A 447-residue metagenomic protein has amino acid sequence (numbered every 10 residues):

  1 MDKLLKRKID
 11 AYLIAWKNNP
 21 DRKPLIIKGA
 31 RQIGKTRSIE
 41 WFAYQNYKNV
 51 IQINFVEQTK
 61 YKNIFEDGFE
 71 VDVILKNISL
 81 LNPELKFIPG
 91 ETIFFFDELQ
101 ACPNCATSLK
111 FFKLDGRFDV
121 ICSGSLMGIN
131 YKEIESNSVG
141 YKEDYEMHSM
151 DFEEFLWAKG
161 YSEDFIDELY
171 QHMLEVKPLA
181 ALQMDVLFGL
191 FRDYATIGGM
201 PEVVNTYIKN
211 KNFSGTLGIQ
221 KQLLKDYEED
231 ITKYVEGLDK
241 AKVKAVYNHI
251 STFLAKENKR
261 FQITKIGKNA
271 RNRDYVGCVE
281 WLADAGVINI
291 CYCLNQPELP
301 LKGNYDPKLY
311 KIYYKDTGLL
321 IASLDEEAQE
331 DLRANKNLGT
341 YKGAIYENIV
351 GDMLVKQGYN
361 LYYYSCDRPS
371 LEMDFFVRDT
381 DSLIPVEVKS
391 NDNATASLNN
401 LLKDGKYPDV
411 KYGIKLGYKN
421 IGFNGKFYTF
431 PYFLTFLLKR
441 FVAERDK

Functional and structural regions predicted by a protein language model:
M1-N18: N-terminal pre-Walker A segment at the start of P-loop NTPase domains
K35: Conserved lysine of the Walker
S38, F42: Hydrophobic positions on the alpha1 helix immediately C-terminal to the Walker A/P-loop
Q58-G90: Short glycine-rich substrate-engagement loop in P-loop NTPases that contacts/grips substrate
D119-S125, E146: Structural recognition of the conserved hydrophobic beta-strand(s) that form the central parallel beta-sheet of P-loop
V120, V350, L354, M373-D392 (+1 more regions): Conserved catalytic cores of phosphodiester-cleaving nucleases, focusing on short active-site segments
K132-A255: Interdomain motor-coupling "hinge/lid" segment immediately C-terminal to the ATP-binding subdomain of NTP-driven enzymes
N205-M373, V377-R378: Accessory nucleic acid-recognition modules appended to NTPase machines
